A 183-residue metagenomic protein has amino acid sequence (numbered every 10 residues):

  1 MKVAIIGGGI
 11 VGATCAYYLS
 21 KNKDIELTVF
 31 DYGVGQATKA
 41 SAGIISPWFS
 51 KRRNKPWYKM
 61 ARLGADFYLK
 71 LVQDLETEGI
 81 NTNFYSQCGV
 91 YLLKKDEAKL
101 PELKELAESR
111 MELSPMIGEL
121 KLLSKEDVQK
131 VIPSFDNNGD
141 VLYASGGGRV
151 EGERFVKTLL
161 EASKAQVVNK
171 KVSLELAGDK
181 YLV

Functional and structural regions predicted by a protein language model:
M1-V11: Beta1/beta-strand and adjacent pyrophosphate-binding region of the FAD-binding site in flavoprotein oxidoreductases
T14: Short alpha-helical segment within the catalytic ATP-binding CA
Y17-K21, K157, E161, A165: Short, well-ordered alpha-helices that flank and scaffold nucleotide-derived cofactor binding pockets
S20-S41: Glycine-rich FAD pyrophosphate-binding loop
I44-D127, V131: Dinucleotide-binding Rossmann-like beta1-alpha1 core, especially the glycine-rich loop that anchors the ADP
L142-A162: Mid-domain beta-loop-alpha active-site segment that forms a flexible, acidic cofactor/metal-binding surface
G148, V167-L182: A conserved short coil-to-beta-strand element within the FAD-binding core of flavoproteins
